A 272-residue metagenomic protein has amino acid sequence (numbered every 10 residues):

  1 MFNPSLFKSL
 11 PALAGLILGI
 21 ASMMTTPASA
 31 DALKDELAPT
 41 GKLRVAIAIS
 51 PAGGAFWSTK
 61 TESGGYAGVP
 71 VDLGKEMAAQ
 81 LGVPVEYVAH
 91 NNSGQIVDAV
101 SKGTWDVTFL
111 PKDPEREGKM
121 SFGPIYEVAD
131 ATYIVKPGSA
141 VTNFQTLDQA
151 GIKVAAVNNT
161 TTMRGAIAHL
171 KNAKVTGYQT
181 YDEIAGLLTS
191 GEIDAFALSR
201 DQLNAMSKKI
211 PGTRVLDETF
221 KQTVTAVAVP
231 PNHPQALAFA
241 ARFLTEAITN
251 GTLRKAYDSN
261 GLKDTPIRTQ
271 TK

Functional and structural regions predicted by a protein language model:
D31-P111: Extracytoplasmic small-molecule ligand-binding "clamshell" domains of the periplasmic binding protein/Venus flytrap
A32, T161-T176, V215-L216, T245-K272: Ligand-binding clefts/hinges and TM-proximal coupling segments of bilobed small-molecule sensing domains
G41-I49, G64-A67, Q145-N159, K174: Short loop->beta-strand "edge-of-pocket" segments that line small-molecule binding or catalytic clefts across diverse
G68-Q80, Q145, N159-T160, N204 (+1 more regions): Extended ligand-binding regions for polar small-molecule ligands
V71, E86-D98, T142, T176-G186 (+2 more regions): Short helix-initiation/N-cap motifs at beta->coil->alpha
K75, A79, P84-D148, R214: Acidic, polar ligand-binding/catalytic clefts
G94, P111-K119, G165, T189-K221: A ligand-binding cleft/hinge motif common to bilobed small-molecule-binding domains
V128-G138, R200, N204-T245, K263-K272: Periplasmic-binding protein-like
